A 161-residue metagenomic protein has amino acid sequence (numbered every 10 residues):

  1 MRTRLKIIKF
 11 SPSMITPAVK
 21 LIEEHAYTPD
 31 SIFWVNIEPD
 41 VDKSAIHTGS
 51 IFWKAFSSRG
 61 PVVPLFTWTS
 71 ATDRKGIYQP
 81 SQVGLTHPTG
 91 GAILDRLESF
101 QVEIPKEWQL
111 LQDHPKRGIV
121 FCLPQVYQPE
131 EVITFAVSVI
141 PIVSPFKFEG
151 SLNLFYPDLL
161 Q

Functional and structural regions predicted by a protein language model:
M1-Q161: Structured alpha/beta or helical-core interaction and ligand-binding surfaces enriched in interleaved
